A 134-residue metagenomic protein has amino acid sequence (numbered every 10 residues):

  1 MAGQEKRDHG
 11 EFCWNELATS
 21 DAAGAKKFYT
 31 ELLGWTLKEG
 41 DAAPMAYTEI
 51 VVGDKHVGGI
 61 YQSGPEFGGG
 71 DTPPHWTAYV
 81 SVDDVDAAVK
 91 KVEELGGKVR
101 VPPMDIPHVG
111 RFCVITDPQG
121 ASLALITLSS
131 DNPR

Functional and structural regions predicted by a protein language model:
M1-A2, S63-P65, W76: Short, flexible segments with low predicted structural confidence
M1-D8, K38-E39, V89, E93-R134: Vicinal oxygen chelate
A2, H9, C13-H56, E94: Core segments of cupin and vicinal oxygen chelate
F12-S20, T48-V51, F67-K91, R111-T116: Vicinal oxygen chelate
C13-N15, Y61, P107: Generic, ordered loop/turn and secondary-structure boundary motif
T19, L33, V82, I126-S129: Short beta-strand segments enriched in hydrophobic/aromatic residues within well-folded beta-rich domains
A22-G24, K55-V57, F67, V85-A87 (+2 more regions): Generic "edge-of-domain/loop-turn" microfeature
E39-T72, A87-K91, V99, M104: Intrinsic, low-complexity N-terminal interaction/targeting segments
